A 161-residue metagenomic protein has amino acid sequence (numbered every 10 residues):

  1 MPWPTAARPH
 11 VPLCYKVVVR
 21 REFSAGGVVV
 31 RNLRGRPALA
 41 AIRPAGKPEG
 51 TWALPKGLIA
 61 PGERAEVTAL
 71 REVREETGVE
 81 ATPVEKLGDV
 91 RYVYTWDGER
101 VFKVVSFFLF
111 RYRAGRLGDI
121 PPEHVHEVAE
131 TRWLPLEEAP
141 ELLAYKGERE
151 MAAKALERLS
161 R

Functional and structural regions predicted by a protein language model:
P12-L54: N-terminal strand-loop-strand
I59-E150: Unchanged
K154-L159: C-terminal alpha-helix
